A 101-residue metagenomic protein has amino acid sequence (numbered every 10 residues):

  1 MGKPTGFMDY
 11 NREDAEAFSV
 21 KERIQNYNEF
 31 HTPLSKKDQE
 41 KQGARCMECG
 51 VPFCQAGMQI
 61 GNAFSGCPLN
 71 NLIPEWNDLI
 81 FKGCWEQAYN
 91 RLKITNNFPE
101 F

Functional and structural regions predicted by a protein language model:
M1-F101: Ferredoxin-type iron-sulfur electron-transfer modules and their immediate structural context
